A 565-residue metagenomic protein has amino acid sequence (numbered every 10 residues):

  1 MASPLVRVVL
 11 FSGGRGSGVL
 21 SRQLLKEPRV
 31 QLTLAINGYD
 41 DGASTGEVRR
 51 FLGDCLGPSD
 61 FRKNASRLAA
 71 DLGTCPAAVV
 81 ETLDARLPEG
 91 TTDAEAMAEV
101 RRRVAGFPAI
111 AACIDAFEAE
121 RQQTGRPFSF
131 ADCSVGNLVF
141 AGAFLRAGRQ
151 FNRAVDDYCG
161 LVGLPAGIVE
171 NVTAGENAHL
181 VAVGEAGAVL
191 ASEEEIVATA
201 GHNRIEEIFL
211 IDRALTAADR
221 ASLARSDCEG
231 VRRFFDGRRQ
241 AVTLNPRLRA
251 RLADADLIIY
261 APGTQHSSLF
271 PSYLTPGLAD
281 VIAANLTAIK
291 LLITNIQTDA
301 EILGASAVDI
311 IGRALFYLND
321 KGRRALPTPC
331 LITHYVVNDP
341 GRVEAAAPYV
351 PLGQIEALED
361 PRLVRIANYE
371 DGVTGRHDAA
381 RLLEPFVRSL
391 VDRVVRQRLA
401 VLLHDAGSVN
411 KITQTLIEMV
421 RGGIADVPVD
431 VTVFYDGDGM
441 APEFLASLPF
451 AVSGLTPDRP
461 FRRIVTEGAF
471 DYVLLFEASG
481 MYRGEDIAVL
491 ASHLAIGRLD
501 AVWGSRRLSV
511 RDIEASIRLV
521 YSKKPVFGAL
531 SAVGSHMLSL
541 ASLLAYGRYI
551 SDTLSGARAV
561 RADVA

Functional and structural regions predicted by a protein language model:
Y39-S226: Electropositive, gly/pro-rich neighborhoods at or near active sites that engage anionic ligands
G304-V395: C-terminal functional extensions of proteins
V395-E418: N-proximal low-complexity "stem/linker" segments adjacent to membrane-targeting elements
T415-P428: Short, acidic, metal-binding catalytic loop of nucleotide-sugar glycosyltransferases
V427-D438: Short beta-strand/loop segment that forms part of the nucleotide-sugar
P457-Y472, G484-V564: Acceptor/aglycone-binding surface of glycosyltransferases and processive sugar-polymer synthases
S479-Y482: Acidic metal-phosphate-binding loop of nucleotide-sugar-dependent transferases
